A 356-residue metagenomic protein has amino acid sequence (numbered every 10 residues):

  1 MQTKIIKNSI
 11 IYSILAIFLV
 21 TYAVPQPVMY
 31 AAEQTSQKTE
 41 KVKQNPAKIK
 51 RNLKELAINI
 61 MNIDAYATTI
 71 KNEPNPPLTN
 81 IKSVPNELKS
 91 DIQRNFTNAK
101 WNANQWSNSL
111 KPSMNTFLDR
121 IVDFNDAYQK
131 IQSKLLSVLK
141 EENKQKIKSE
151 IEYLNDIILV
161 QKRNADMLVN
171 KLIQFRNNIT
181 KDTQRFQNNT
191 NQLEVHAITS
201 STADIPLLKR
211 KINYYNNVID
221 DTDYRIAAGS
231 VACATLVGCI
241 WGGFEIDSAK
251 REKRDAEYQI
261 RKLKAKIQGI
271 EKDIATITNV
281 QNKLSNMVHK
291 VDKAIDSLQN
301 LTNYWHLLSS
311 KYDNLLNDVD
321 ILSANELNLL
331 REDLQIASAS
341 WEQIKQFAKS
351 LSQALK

Functional and structural regions predicted by a protein language model:
M1-K181, F186, T276-K356: An N-terminally focused, membrane-permeabilizing/fusogenic/translocator signature enriched in pore-forming
F186-T278: Long, amphipathic, heptad-repeat alpha-helical coiled-coil stalk/linker regions
